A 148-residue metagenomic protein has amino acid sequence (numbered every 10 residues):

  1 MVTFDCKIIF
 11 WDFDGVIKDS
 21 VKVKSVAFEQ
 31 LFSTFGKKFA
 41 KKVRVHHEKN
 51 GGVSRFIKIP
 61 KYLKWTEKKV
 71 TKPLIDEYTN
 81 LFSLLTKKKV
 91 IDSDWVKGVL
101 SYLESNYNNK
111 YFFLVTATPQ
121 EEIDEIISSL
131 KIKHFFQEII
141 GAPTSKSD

Functional and structural regions predicted by a protein language model:
M1-V45: Active-site neighborhood of HAD-like aspartate-dependent phosphohydrolases
V16, T116-T118: Conserved phosphate-coupling serine/threonine residues in phosphotransfer and NTP-handling enzymes
V23, S54, D94, G98 (+1 more regions): Short beta->alpha linker loops
F28, I59, V99, I123-I127 (+1 more regions): Hydrophobic packing residues within well-ordered alpha-helices of enzyme cores
E29-S33, S54-V70, I126: Helix-loop "lid/cap" segments that line or gate small-molecule binding pockets
T34-F39, E67-V70, K131-F135: Short helix-capping segments at alpha-helix termini
L63-S101: Metal-dependent phosphoesterase signature
D92, F113, Q120-D148: Substrate-recognition "cap/lid" segment bordering the active-site pocket of phosphatases
